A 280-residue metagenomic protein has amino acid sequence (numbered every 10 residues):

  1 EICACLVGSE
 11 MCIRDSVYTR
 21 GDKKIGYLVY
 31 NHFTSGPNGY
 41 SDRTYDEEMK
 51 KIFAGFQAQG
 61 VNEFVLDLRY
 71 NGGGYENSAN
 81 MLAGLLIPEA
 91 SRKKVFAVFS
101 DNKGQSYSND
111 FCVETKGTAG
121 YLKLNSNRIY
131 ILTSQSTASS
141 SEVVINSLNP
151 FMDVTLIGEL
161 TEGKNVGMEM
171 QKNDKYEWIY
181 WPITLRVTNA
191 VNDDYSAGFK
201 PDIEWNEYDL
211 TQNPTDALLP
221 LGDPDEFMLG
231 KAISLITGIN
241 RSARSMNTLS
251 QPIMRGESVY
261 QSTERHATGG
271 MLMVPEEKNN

Functional and structural regions predicted by a protein language model:
E1-G8, C12-I13: Single conserved hydrophobic/aromatic residue that forms the stacking wall/gate of nucleotide- or nucleobase-binding
I2-A4, V17, S106, E207: Intrinsically disordered, low-complexity N-terminal regions enriched in serine/proline/glycine with scattered basic
L6-G8, D22, S126: A structure-centric signal for secondary-structure junctions around beta-strands
S9-M11, V17, N31-H32, G73: Extracytoplasmic low-complexity repetitive segments enriched in small/polar residues
R14-L28: Beta-strand-turn-beta hairpins that frame and shape the catalytic cleft of phosphate-ester-processing enzymes
I25-L28, H32-T44, K50-K51, G55-E63 (+1 more regions): C-terminal "post-core" interaction segments
R69: Short strand-turn motif at the edge of the Rossmann-like AdoMet-binding core
